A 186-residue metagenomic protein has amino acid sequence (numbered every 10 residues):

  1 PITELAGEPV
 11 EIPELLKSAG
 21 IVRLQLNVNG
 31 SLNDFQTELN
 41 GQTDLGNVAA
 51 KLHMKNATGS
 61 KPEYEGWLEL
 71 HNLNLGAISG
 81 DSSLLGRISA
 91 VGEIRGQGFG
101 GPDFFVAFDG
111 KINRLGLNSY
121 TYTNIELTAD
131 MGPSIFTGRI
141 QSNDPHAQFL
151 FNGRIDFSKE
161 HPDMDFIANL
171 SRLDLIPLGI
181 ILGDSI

Functional and structural regions predicted by a protein language model:
P1-I186: Interface amphipathic segments
